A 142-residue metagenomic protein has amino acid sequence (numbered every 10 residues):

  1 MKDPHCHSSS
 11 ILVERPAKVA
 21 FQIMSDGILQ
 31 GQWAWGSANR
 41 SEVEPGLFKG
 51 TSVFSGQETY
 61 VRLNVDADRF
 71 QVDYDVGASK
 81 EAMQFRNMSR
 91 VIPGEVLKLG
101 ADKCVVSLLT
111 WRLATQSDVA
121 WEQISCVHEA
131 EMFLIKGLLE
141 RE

Functional and structural regions predicted by a protein language model:
M1-E44: Hydrophobic ligand-binding cavity/cleft-lining segments
H5, R15, V76, V119-A120: Residue-level detector of alpha-helix boundaries and kinks
S10-E14, R62, R90: Generic structural detector for well-ordered beta-strands
M24, V61-R62, V105-L108: Short, well-ordered beta-strand segments in beta-rich or mixed alpha/beta enzyme and ligand-binding folds
G31-R86, L99, A130, R141-E142: Glycine-rich portal/gate segments that line the openings of hydrophobic small-molecule binding cavities
A78-R141: Beta-strand/loop substructures that line and gate deep hydrophobic ligand-binding cavities in soluble
